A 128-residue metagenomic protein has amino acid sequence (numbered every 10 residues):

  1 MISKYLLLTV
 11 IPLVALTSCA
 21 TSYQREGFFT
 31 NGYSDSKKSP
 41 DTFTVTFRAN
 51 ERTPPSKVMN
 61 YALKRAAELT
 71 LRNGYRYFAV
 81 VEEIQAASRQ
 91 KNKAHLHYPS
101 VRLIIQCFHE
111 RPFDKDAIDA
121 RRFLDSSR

Functional and structural regions predicted by a protein language model:
M1-L7: Bacterial N-terminal signal peptides that target proteins for export
A15-S18: C-terminal motif of bacterial Sec signal peptides marking the signal peptidase cleavage site
A20-R128: Secreted/extracellular ectodomain signature
